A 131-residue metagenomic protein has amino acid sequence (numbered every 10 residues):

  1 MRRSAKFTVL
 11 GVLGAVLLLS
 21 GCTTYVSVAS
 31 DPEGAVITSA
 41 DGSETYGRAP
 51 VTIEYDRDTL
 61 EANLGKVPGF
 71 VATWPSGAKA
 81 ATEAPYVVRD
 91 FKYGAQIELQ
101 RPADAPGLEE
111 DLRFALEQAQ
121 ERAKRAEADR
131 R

Functional and structural regions predicted by a protein language model:
M1-C22: Sec-dependent bacterial lipoprotein signal peptides
G21-R131: Short loop/turn and low-complexity linker motifs enriched in small/turn-promoting residues
